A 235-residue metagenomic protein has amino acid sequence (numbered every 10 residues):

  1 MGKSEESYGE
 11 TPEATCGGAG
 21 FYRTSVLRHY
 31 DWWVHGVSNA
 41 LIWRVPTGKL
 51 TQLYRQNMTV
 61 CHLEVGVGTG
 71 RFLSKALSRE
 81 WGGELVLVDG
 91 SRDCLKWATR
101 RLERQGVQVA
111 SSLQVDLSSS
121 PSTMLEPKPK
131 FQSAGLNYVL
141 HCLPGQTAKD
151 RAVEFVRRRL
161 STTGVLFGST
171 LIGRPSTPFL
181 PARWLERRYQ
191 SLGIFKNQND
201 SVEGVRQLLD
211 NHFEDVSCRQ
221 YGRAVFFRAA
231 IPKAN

Functional and structural regions predicted by a protein language model:
G2-M58, R71: Conserved class I S-adenosyl-L-methionine
C61-P121: Class I SAM-dependent methyltransferase SAM/SAH-binding core
S120-P129: Short amphipathic alpha-helix with an adjacent loop that forms part of the alpha/beta core around
G135-Y138: A conserved beta-strand element that flanks and buttresses the S-adenosyl-L-methionine
L143-F155: A short, conserved alpha-helix within the catalytic core of class I
L160-L166: Short glycine-dipeptide loop
F167-C218: C-terminal alpha-helical "lid/dimerization" subdomain adjacent to the S-adenosyl-L-methionine
H212-N235: Core SAM-dependent methyltransferase catalytic element
